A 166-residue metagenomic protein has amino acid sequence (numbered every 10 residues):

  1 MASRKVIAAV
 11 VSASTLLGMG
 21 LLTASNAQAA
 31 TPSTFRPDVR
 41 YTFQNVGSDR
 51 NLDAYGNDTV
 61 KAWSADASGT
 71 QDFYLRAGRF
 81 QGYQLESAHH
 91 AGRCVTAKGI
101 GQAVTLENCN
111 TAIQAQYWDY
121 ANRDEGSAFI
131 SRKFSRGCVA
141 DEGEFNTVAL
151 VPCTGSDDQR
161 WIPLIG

Functional and structural regions predicted by a protein language model:
M1-Y41, D49: N-terminal prepro-regions of secreted/extracellular proteins
A30-G166: Lectin-like carbohydrate-binding module/patch detector with strong preference for beta-trefoil
